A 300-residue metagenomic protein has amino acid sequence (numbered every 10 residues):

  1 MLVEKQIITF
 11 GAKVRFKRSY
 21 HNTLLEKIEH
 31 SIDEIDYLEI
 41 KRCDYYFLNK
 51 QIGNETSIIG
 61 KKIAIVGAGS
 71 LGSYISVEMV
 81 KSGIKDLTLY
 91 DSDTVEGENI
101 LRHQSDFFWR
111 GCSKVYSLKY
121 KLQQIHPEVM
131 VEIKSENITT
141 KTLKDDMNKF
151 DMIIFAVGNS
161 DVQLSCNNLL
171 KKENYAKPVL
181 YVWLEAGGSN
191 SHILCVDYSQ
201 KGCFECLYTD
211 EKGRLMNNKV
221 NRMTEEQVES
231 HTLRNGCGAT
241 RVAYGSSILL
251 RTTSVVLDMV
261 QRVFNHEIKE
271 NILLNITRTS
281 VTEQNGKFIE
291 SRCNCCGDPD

Functional and structural regions predicted by a protein language model:
M1-E34, N148-M152, A156-D300: Glycine-rich phosphate/adenylate-binding loop
D33-I63: A short, basic/flexible loop-to-alpha-helix module at the beginning of a structural domain
Q51-T94: Glycine-rich adenosine-cofactor-binding loop
G69, N137-T139, G158-D161: Short beta->alpha connector loops
Y74, E78, S82, L118-K121 (+2 more regions): Generic, well-ordered alpha-helical scaffold segments in large soluble proteins
S92-P127: Glycine-rich phosphate-binding loop and adjoining beta1-alpha1-beta2 segment of Rossmann-like nucleotide-binding folds
I125-T142: S-adenosyl-L-methionine
K141-K149: Short amphipathic alpha-helix with an adjacent loop that forms part of the alpha/beta core around
